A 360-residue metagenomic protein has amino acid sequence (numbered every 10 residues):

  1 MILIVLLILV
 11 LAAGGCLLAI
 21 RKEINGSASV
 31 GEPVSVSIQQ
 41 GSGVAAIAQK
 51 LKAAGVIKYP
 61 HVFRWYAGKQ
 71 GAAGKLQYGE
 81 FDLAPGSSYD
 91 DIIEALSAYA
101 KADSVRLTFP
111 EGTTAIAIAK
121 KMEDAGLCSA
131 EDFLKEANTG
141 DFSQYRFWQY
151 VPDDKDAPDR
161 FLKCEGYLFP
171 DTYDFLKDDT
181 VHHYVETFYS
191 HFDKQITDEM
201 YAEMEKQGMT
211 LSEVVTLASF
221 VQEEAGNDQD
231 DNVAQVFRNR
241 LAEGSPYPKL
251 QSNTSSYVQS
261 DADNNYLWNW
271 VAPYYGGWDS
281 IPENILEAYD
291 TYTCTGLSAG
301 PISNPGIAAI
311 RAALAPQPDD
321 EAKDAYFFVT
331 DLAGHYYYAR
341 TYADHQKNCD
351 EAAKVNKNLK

Functional and structural regions predicted by a protein language model:
I2-G15: Hydrophobic membrane-insertion alpha-helices, especially the h-region of bacterial N-terminal signal peptides
I2-I4, A48, Q70-A73, A137-G140 (+2 more regions): Generic detector of short, locally flexible boundary/turn motifs and exposed helical patches
L11-A12, E23, I38, L76 (+4 more regions): Generic detector of intrinsically disordered, low-complexity, polar/charged segments
L17-Q195: Signal peptide-directed extracytoplasmic domains
L127-C128, F142-K360: Bacterial extracytoplasmic/cell-wall-associated proteins, especially those involved in peptidoglycan
